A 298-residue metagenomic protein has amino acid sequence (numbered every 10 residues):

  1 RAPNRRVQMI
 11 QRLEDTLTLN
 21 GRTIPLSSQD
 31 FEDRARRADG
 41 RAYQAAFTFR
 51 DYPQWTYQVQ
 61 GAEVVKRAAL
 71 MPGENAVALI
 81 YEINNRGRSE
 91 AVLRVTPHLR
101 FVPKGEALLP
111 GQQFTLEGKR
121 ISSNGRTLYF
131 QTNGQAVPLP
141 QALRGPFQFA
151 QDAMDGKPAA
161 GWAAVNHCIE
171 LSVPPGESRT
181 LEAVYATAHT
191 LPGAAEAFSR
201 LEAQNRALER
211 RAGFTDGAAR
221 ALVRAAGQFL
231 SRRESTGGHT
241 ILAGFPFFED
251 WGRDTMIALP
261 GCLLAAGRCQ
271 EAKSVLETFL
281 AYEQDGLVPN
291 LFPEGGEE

Functional and structural regions predicted by a protein language model:
R1-E298: Acidic, mature catalytic/reactive cores of soluble proteins
